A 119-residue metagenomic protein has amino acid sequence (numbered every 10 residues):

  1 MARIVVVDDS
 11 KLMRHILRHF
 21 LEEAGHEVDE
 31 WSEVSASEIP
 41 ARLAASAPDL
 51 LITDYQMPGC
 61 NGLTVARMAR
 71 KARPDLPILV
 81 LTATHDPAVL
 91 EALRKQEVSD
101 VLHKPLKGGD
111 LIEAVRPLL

Functional and structural regions predicted by a protein language model:
K11-E30, Q96: Two-component/phosphorelay signaling modules centered on CheY-like receiver
E30-L50: Acidic, metal-coordinating helix/loop segments flanking the phosphotransfer/catalytic sites of two-component signaling
T53-D54: Active-site T/S-Asp motif of two-component receiver
M57: Receiver (REC) domain active-site loop signature in two-component systems and cognate sites in sensor histidine kinases
N61-T64: Acidic catalytic/metal-coordinating carboxylates
A88, L106-V115: C-terminal output helix
